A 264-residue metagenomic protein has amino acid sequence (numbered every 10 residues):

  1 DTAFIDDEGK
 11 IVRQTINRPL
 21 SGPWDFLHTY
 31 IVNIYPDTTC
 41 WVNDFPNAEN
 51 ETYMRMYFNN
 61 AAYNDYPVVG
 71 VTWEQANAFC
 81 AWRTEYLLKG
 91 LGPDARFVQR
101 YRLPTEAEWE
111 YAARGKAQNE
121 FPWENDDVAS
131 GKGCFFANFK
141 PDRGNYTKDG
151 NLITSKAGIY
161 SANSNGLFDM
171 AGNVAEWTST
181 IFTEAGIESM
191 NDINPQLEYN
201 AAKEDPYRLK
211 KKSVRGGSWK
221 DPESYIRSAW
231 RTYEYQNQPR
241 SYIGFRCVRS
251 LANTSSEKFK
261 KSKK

Functional and structural regions predicted by a protein language model:
D1-I16: Non-catalytic, alpha-helical, charged scaffold/linker segments that couple or flank catalytic or architectural cores
R13, F79, G244-F245: Aromatic-residue hotspot detector
T15, G217, A229, V248-L251: Small/flexible residues
P19-T232, P239, S256-K264: Functional-site microenvironments in short loops/helix caps that host divalent-cation chemistry
S241-E257: Short, structured beta-strand segments at or near domain termini in extracellular proteins/domains
